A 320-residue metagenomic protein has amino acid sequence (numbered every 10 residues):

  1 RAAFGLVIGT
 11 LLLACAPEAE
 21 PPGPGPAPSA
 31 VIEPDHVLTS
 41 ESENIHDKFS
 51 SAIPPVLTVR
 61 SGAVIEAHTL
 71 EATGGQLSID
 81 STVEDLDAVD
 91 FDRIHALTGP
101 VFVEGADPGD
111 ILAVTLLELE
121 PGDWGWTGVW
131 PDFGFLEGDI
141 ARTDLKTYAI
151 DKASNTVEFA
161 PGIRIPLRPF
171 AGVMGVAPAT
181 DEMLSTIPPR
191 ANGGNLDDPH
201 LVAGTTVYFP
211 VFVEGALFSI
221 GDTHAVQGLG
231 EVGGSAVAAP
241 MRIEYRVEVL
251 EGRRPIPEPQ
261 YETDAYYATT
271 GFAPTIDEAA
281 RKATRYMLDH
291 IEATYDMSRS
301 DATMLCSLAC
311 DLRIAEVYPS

Functional and structural regions predicted by a protein language model:
L11-A14: C-terminal motif of bacterial Sec signal peptides marking the signal peptidase cleavage site
A16-E18: Bacterial signal peptide processing site
P28, P34-V89: N-terminal, Lys/Arg-enriched amphipathic/low-complexity engagement segments that precede the first folded domain
S40-S50, D90-T98, L184-N192, M287: Short, structured beta-strand/loop micro-motifs enriched in basic residues and often containing a Trp
A72-V83, L119-V129, G215-A225, A315-Y318: Short, Lys/Arg- and Gly-enriched loop/turn segments at beta-strand edges
E118-A203: Intrinsically disordered, low-complexity linker/loop segments enriched in Gly/Pro and charged/polar residues
P169-N195, P199-I276: Conserved mixed alpha/beta catalytic, RNA-binding, or beta-rich assembly cores of soluble enzyme, regulatory
